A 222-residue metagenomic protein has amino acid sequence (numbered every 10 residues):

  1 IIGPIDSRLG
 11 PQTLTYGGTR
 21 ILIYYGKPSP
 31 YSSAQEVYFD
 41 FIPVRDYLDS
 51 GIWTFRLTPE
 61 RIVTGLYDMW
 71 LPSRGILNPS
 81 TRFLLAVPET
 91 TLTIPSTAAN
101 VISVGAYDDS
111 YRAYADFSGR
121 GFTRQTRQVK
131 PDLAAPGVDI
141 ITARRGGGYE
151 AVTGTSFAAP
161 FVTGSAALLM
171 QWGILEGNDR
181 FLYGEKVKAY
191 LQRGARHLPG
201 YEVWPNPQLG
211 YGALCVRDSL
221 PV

Functional and structural regions predicted by a protein language model:
I1, G137-W204: Hydrolase catalytic cores
I1, T90-S103, F117-A134, Q192 (+1 more regions): Mature extracellular/periplasmic domains of secretome proteins
I1-G18, L22: Polar, glycine-rich mid-to-C-terminal structural blocks that act as macromolecule-binding/assembly scaffolds
T19-E60, D68-S73: Beta-sandwich interaction modules
R20, A106-P160, R196, D218: Catalytic-core environment of secreted peptidases
F41-D46, R82-I94, A115-G121, C215-R217: N-terminal domain-start motif of subtilase-like serine proteases
L48-I52, P59-P95, A99-V101, S110-R112: Exposed low-complexity, polar/acidic, P/S/T/G-rich flexible segments that act as propeptides, protease-susceptible
Y201-V222: C-terminal domain-closing interface element
